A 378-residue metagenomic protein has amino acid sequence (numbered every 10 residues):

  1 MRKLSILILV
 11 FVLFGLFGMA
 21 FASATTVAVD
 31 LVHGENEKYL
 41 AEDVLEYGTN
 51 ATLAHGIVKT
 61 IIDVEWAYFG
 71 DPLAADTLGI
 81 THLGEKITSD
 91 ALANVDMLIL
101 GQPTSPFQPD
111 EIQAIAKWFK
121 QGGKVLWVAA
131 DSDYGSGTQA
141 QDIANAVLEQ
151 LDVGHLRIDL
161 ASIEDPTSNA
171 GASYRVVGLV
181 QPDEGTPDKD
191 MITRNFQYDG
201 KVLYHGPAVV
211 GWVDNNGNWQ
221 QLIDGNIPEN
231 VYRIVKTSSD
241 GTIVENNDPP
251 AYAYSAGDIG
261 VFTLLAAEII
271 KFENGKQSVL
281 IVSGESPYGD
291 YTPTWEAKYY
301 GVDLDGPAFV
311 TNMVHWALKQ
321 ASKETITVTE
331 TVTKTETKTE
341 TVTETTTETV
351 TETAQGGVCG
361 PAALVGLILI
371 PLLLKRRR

Functional and structural regions predicted by a protein language model:
M1-V29, I326-R378: Secretory targeting signatures
A20-T335: Short, surface-exposed patches at the edges or C-terminal ends of soluble domains, predominantly
